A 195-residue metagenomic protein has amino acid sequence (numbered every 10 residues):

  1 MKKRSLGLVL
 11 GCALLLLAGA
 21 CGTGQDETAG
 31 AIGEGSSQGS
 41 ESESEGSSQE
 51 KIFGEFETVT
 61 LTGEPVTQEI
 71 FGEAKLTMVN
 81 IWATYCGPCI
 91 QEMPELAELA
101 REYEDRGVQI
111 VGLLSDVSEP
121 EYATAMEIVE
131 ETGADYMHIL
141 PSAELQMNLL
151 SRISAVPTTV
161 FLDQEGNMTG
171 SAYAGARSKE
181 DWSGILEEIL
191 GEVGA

Functional and structural regions predicted by a protein language model:
M1-L8: Bacterial N-terminal signal peptides that target proteins for export
L16-A20: C-terminal motif of bacterial Sec signal peptides marking the signal peptidase cleavage site
G22-Q25: Bacterial signal peptide processing site
E55-T77: A short beta-strand-turn-helix
N80-Y85, S115: Aromatic-flanked redox-active Cys/Sec active sites in thiol-based oxidoreductases, especially the WC-centered
I90-E131, A143-N148: Structural microenvironment flanking redox-active thiols in thiol-disulfide oxidoreductases
M126-L162, Y173: Short, internal strand/loop/helix patches that form the active-site neighborhood or redox-interaction surface
D163-A195: Thiol-/selenol-based redox modules, centered on thioredoxin-like and closely related oxidoreductase domains
